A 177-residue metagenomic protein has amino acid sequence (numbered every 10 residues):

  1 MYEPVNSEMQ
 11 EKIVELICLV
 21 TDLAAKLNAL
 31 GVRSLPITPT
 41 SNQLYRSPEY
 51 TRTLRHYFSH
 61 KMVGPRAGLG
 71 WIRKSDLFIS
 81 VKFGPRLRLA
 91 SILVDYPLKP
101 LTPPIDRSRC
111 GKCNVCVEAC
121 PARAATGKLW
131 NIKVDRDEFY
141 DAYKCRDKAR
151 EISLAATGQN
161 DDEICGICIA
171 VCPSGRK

Functional and structural regions predicted by a protein language model:
M1-Y2: A glycine-rich, hydrophobic loop/mini-helix early in the fold
V5-K177: Catalytic cores of enzyme domains
